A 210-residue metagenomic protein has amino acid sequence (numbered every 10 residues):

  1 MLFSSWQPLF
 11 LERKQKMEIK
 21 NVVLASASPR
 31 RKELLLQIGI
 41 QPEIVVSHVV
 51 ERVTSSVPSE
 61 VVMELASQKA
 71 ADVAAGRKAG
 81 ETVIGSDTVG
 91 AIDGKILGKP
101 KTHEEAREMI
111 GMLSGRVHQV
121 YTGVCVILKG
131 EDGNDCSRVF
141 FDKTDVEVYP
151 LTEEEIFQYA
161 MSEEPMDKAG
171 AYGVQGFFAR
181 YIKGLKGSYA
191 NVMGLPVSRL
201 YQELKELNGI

Functional and structural regions predicted by a protein language model:
F3, Q7-K16: Short, Lys/Arg-enriched N-terminal segments with co-localized hydrophobic residues within the first ~10-30 amino acids
F3-S4, T54, G85: Intrinsically disordered, low-complexity segments enriched in Ser/Pro/Gly/Ala and basic residues
E18-I40: N-terminal beta1-alpha1 ligand-phosphate binding loop
E18-V22, V57-I210: Anionic-ligand binding patches
A27, S47, K129: Cofactor-binding loop segments of dinucleotide-utilizing enzymes, especially the Rossmann-like FAD- and NAD(P)+-binding
R30, V50-R52, D132: Surface-exposed, flexible loop/turn segments at secondary-structure boundaries
E33-Q37, V53-S55, G76: Short loop/helix-cap segments at secondary-structure boundaries that form the rim of catalytic
I38-T54, C136-K143: Short glycine-rich, Thr/Ser-proximal phosphate-binding strand/loop in the N-terminal lobe of ATP-dependent enzymes
